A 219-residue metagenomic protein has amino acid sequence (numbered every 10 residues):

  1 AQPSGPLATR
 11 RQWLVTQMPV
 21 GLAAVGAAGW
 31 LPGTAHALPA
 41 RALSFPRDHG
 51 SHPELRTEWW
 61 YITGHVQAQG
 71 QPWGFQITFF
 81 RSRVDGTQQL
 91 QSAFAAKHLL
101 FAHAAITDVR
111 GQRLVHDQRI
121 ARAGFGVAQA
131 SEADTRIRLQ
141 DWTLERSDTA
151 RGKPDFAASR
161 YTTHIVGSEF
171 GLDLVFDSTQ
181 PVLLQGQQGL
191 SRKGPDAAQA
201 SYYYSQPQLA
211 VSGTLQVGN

Functional and structural regions predicted by a protein language model:
A1-Q12, P19-A24, A28: N-terminal secretory signal peptides
H36-T63: Short, Gly/Pro- and small/polar-rich lid/capping loops
L43-G50, T87, R192-A198: Short Pro/Gly-enriched beta-strand edge/turn motifs at strand-loop
D48-S51, A197-G218: Short acidic, Pro/Gly- and aromatic-enriched capping/linker segments at domain boundaries
G64, F75, A102, L172 (+1 more regions): One face of beta-strands
F75-D108: Surface-exposed, glycine/proline- and aromatic-rich loop segments on solvent-exposed faces across compartments
K97-F101, A105-P207: Active-site acidic/histidine clusters and adjacent loop/turn architecture that either coordinate catalytic ions
